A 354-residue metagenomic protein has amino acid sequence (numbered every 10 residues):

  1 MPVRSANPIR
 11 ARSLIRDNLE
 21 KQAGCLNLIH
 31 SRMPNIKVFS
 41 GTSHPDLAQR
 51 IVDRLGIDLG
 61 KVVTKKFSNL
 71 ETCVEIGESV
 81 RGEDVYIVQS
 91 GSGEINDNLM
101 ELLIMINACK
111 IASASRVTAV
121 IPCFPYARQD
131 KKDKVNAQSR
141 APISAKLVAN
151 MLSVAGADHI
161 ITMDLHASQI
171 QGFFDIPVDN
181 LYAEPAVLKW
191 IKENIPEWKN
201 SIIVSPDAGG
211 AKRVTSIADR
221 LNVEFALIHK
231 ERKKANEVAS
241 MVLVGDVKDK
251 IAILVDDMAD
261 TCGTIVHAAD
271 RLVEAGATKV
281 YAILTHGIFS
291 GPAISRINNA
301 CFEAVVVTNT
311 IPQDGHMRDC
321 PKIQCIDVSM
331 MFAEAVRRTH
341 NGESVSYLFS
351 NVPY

Functional and structural regions predicted by a protein language model:
M1-Y354: PRPP-associated nucleotide enzymes
